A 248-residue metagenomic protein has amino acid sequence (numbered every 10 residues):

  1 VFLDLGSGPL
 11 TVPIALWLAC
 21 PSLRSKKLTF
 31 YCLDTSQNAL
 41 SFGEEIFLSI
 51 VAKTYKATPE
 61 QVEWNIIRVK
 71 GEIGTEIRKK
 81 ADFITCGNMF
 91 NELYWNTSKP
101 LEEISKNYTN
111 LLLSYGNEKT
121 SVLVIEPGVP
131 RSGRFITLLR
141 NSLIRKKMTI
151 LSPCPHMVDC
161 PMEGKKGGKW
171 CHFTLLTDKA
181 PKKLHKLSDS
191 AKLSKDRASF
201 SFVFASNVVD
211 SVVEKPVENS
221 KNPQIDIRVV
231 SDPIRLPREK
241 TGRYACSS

Functional and structural regions predicted by a protein language model:
F2-G8: Conserved class I S-adenosyl-L-methionine
P9-S25: Conserved SAM-binding loop of SAM-dependent methyltransferases across substrates and taxa, primarily the Class I
S36: Conserved SAM/SAH-binding beta-strand->alpha-helix loop
F42-R78: S-adenosyl-L-methionine
D82-L101: A short SAM/SAH-binding and catalytic strip from SAM-dependent methyltransferases
E118-E126: Conserved beta-strand signature within the Rossmann-like core of class I S-adenosyl-L-methionine
F135-P155: Conserved Class I S-adenosyl-L-methionine
F173-T174, P181-S248: C-terminal lobe and adjacent flexible extensions of AdoMet/dcAdoMet transferase-like proteins
